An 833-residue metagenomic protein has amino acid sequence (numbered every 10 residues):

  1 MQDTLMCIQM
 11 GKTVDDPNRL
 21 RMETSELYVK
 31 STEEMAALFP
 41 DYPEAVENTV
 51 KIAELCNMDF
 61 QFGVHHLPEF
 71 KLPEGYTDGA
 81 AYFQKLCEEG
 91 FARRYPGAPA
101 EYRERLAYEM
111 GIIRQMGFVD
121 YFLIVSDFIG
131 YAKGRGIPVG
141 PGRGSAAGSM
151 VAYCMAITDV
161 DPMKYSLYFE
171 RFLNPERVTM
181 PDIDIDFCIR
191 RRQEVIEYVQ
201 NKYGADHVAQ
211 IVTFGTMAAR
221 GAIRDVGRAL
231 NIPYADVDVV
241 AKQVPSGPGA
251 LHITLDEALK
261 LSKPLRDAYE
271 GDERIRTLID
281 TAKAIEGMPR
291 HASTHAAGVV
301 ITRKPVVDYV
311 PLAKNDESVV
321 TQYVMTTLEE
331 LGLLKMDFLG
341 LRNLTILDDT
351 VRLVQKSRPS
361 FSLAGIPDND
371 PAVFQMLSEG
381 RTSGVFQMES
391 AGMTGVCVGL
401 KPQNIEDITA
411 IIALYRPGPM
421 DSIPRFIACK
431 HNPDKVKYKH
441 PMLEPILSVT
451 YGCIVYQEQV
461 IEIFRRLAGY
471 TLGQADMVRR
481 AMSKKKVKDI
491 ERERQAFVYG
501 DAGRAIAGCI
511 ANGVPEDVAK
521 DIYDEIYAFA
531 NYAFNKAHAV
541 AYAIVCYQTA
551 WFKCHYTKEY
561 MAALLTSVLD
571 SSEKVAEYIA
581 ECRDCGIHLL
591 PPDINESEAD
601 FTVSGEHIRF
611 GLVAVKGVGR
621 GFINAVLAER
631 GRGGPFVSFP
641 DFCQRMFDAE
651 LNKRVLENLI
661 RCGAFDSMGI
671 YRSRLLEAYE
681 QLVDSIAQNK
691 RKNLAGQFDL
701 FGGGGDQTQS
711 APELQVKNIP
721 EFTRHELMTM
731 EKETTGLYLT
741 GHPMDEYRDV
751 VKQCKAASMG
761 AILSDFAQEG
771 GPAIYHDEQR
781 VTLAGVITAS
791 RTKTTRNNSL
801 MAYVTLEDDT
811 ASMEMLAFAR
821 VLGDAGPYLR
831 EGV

Functional and structural regions predicted by a protein language model:
M1-E54, P68: Alpha-helix N-cap/helix-start capping residues at coil-to-helix junctions, especially the first residue of tandem
Q9, T24-E34, L38, L67 (+1 more regions): Noncatalytic, beta-rich nucleic-acid-contacting surfaces in large DNA/RNA-processing enzymes
A53-V64: Charged, gly/pro-enriched flexible loop segments at helix/strand junctions
